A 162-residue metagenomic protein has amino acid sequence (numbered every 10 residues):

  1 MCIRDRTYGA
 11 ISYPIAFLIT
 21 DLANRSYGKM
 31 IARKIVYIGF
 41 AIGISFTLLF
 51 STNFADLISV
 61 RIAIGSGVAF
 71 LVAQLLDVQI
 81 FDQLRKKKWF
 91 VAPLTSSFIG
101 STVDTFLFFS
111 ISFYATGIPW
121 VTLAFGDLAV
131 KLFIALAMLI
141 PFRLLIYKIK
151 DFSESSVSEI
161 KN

Functional and structural regions predicted by a protein language model:
M1-I3: Short, small-residue-biased leader/transition segments that mark boundaries at the very start of proteins
D5-Y8, F125: Interfacial loop-to-helix junctions that mark the boundaries of transmembrane helices in multi-pass membrane
A10-S12: The first (N-terminal) embedded transmembrane alpha-helix
I15-G28: Generic transmembrane alpha-helix motif of multi-pass integral membrane proteins
F17, F40-G43, S101: Residue-level recognition of pore/gate-forming positions within transmembrane alpha-helices of multi-pass
I31-A41, K88-T95: Cytoplasmic-side transmembrane-helix entry/capping segments in multi-pass membrane proteins
T47-S59: Transmembrane alpha-helix boundary signature
V60-N162: Membrane-embedded alpha-helical hairpins and interfacial helices in multi-pass inner-membrane proteins
